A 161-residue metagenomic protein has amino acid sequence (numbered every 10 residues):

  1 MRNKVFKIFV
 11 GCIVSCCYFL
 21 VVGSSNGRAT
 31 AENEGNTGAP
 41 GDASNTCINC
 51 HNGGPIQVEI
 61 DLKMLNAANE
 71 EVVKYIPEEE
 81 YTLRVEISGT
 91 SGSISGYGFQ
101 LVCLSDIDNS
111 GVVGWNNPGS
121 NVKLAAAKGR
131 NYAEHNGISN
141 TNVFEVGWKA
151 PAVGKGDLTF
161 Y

Functional and structural regions predicted by a protein language model:
M1, V14-S15, C50: Polar low-complexity intrinsically disordered regions
M1-K7: Positively charged n-region of N-terminal signal peptides that target proteins for export
K7-V10, G35-T37: Intrinsically disordered, low-complexity segments enriched in glycine/proline and serine/threonine
V10-F19: Bacterial N-terminal signal peptides
F19-K149, V153-Y161: Sequence context surrounding c-type heme c attachment/ligation sites in exported
